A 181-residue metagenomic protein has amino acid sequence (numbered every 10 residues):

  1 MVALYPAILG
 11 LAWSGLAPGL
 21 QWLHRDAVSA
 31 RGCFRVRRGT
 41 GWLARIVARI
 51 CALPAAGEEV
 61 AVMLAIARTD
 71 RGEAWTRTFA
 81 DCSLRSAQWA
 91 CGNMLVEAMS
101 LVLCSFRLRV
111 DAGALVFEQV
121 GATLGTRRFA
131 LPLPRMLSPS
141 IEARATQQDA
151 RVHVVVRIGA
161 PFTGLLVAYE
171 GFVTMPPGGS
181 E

Functional and structural regions predicted by a protein language model:
V2-V156, Y169: Soluble ligand-binding/transfer domains with enclosed cavities or grooves
S138-R144, I158-E181: Edge beta-strand at a domain terminus
